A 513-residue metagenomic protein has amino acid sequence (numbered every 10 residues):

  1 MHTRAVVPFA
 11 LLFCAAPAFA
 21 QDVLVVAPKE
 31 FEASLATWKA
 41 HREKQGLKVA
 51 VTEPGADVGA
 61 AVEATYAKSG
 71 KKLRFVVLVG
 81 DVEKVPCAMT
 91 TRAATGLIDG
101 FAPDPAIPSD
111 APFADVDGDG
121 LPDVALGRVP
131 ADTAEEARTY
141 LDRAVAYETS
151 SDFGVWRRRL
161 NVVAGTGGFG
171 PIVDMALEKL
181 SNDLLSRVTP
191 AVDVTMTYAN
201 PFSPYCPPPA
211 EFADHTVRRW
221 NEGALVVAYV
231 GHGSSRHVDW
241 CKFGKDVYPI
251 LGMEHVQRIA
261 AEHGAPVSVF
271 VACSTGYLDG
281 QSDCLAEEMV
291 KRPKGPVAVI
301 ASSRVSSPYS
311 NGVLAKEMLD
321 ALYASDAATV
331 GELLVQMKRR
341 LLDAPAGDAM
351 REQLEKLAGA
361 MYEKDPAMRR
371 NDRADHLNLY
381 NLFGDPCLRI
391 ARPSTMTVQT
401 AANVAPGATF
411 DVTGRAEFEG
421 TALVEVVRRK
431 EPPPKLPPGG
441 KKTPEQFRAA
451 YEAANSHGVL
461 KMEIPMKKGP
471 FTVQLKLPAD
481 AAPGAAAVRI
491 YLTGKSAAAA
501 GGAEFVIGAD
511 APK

Functional and structural regions predicted by a protein language model:
M1-A5: Positively charged n-region of N-terminal signal peptides that target proteins for export
V7-A16: Bacterial N-terminal signal peptides
A10, G502-A503: Compositionally biased regions
A20-I464, F471-K476, A482-A485, A497-G501 (+1 more regions): Cysteine-dependent hydrolase recognition
A486-I490: A short tyrosine-centered beta-strand micro-motif
Y491-K495: Beta-strand-rich extracellular modules
